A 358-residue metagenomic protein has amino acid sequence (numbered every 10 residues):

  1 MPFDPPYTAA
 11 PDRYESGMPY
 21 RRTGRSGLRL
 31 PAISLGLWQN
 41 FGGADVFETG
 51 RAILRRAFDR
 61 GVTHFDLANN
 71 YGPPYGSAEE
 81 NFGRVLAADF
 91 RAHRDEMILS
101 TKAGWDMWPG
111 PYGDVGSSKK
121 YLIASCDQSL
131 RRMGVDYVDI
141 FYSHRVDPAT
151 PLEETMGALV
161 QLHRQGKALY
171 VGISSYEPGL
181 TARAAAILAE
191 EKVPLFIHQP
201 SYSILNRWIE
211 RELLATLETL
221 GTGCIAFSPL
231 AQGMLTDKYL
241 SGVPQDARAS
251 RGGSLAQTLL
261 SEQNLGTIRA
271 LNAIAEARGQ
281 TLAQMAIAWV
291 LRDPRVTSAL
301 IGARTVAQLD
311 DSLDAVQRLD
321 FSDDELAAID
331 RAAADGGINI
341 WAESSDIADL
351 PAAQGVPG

Functional and structural regions predicted by a protein language model:
M1-M97: N-terminal binding-site loop/beta-alpha segment at the start of enzyme catalytic domains that lines or forms
P2-M18, T219, A247-A273, A277 (+2 more regions): Terminal-tail/helix-coil boundary detector
Y20, L54, E79, G83-L86 (+9 more regions): Generic structural signal for well-ordered alpha-helices, preferentially at hydrophobic/aromatic core positions
T23, L35, G50, A57 (+14 more regions): Conserved, mostly hydrophobic/aromatic
G24-G42, S100-D114, Y137, Y142: N-terminal small/glycine-rich loop or linker at the start of catalytic domains across soluble metabolic enzymes
L28-I33, G61-T63, R91-M97, V135-D139 (+5 more regions): Short, well-ordered coil/turn segments that N-cap beta-strands
D59, D106-W208, E212, G223: Glycine/proline-rich, positively charged, aromatic-decorated active-site loop/lid region on the catalytic face
W208-A249, T281: Aromatic-lined glycan-binding groove of carbohydrate-active enzymes
